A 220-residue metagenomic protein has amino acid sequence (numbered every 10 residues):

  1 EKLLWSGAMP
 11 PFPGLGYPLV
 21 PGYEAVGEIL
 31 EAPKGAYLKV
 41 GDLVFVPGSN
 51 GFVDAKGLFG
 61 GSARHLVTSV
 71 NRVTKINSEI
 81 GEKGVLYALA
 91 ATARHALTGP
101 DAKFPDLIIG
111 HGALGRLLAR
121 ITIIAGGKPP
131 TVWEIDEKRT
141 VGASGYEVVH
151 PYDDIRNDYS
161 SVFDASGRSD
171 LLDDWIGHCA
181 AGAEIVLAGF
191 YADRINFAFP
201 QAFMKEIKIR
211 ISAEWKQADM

Functional and structural regions predicted by a protein language model:
S6-N50, E79: Glycine-rich beta-strand-centered segment in the early N-terminal region that forms part of a ligand/cofactor-binding
G14, V44-I109: NAD(P)H dinucleotide-binding glycine-rich loop of Rossmann-like/cofactor-binding domains, especially the beta1-alpha1
I80-D153: Mid-domain Rossmann-like dinucleotide-binding core that forms the NAD(H)/NADP(H) cofactor-binding site
P100, S166, H178-A180: A generic alpha-to-beta junction signature in SAM-dependent methyltransferases
D136-R139, S169, A192-D193: Helix N-cap at the beta1-alpha1 junction of Rossmann-like dinucleotide-binding domains, i.e., the first residues
D154-V162: A short acidic, Gly/Pro-enriched loop at the edge of an enzyme's catalytic core that lines a small-molecule cofactor
G177-I195, I209-R210: ADP-ribose/adenylate-binding Rossmann-like module
A192-M220: C-terminal substrate-binding/catalytic core of Rossmann-like NAD(P)-dependent dehydrogenases/reductases
